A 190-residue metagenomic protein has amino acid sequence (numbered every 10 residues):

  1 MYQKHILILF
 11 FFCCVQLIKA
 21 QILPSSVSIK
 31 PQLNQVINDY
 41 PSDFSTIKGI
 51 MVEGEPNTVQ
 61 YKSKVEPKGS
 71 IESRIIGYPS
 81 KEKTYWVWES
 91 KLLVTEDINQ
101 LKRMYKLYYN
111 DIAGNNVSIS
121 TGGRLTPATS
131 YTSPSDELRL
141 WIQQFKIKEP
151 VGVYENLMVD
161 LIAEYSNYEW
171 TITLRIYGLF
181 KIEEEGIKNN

Functional and structural regions predicted by a protein language model:
M1-S26: Bacterial Sec-dependent N-terminal signal peptides
C14-Q16, K48, E149: Prokaryotic Sec-type signal peptides and long signal-anchor helices with extended Leu/Ile/Val-rich h-regions
Q21-Y85, N190: N-terminal leader/targeting segments
I29-I37, L101-Y109, L174: Generic hydrophobic, helix-prone segments enriched in Leu/Val/Ile
Y61, S90-L92, I142-K148: Short beta-strand segments that buttress and anchor functional surface loops
I71-L138: Long, charged/polar, surface-exposed segments that mediate recognition or autoinhibition
D111-N189: A charged, solvent-exposed segment within the mature domains of Sec-exported extracytoplasmic proteins
